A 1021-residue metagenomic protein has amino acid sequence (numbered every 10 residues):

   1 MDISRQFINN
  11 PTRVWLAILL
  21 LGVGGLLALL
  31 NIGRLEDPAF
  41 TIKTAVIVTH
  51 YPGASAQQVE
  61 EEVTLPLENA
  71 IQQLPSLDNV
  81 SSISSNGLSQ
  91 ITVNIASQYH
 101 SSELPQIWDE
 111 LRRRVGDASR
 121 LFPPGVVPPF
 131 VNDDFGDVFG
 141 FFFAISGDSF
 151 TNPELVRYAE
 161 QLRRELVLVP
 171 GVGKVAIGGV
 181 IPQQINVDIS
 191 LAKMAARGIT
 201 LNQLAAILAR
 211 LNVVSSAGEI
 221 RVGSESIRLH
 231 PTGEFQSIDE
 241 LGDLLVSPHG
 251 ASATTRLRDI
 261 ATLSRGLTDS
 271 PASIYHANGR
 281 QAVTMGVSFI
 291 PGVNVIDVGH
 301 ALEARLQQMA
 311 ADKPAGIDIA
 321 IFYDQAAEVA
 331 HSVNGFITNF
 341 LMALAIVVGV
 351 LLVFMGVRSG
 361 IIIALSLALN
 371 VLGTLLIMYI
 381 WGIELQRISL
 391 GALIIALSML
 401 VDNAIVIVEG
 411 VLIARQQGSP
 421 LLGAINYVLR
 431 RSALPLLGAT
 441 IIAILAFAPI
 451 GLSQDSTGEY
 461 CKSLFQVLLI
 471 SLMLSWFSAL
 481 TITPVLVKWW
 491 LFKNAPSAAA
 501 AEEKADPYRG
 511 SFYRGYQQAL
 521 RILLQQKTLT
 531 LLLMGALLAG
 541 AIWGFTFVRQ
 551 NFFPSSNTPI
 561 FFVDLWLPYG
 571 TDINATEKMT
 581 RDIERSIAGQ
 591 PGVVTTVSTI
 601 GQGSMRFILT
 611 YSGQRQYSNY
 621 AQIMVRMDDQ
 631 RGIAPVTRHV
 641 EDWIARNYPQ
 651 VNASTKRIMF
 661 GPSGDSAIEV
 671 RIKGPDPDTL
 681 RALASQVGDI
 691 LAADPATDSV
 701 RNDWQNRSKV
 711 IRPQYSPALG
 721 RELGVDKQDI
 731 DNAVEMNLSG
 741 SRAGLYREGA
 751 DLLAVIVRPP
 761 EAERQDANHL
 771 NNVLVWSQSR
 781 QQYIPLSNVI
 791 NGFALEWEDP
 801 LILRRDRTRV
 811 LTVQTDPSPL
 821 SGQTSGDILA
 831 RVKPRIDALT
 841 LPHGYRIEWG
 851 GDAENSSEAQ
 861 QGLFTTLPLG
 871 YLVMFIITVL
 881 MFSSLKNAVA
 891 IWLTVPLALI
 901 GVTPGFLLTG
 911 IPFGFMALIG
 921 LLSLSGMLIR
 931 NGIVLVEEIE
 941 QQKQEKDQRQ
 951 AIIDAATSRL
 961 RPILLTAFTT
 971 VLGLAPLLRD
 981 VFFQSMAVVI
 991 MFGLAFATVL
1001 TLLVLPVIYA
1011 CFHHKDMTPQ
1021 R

Functional and structural regions predicted by a protein language model:
M1-R34, R430-S432, A501-F553, V594: Signature of alpha-helical transmembrane segments and their immediate interfacial
Q6, S119, E165-M342, V408 (+5 more regions): Extracytoplasmic/periplasmic membrane-proximal domains and adjacent transmembrane bundles of envelope biogenesis
I8, G22, Q58-D134, A192-V213 (+3 more regions): Solvent-exposed, membrane-proximal periplasmic/extracellular interface segments of envelope transport and secretion
T12, L20-A54, G116-G125, I450-E459 (+5 more regions): Transmembrane helices with small-residue packing motifs
G25-N31, A345-L412, V873-R959, L964-D980 (+2 more regions): Hydrophobic transmembrane alpha-helices and their membrane-interface caps in long multi-pass transport proteins
L35-A39, Q325, L375-A392, G451-L468 (+5 more regions): Short helix-loop junctions at transmembrane helix boundaries
F322, V329, V333, V408 (+4 more regions): Helix-loop junctions and hydrophobic alpha-helical segments within the transmembrane domains of large membrane
L397-V411, S432-L452, E459-E502, I623 (+5 more regions): Transmembrane alpha-helices and their membrane-interface boundaries in multi-pass membrane transporters and channels
